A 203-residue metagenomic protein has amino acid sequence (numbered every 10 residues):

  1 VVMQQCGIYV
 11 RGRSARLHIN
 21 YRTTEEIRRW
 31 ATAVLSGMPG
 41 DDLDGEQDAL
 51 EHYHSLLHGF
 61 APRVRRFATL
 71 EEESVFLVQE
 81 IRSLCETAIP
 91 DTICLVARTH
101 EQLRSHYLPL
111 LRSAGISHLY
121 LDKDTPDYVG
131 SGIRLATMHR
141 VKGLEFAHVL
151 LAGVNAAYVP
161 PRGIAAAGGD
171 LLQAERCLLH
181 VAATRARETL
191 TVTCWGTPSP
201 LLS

Functional and structural regions predicted by a protein language model:
V1-L179, T189-P198: Conserved helicase motor core of SF1/SF2 NTP-dependent helicases
P200-S203: A conserved SF2-helicase RecA2
